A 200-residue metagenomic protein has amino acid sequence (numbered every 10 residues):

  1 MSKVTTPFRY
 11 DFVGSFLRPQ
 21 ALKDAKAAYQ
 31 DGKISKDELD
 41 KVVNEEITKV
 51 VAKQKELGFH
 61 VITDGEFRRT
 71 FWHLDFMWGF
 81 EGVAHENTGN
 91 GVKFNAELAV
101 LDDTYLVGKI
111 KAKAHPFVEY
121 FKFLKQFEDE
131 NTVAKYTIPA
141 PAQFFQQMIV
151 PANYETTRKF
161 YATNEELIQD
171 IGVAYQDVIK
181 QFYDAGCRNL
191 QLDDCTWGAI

Functional and structural regions predicted by a protein language model:
M1-I200: Domain-level signal for soluble alpha/beta catalytic cores
